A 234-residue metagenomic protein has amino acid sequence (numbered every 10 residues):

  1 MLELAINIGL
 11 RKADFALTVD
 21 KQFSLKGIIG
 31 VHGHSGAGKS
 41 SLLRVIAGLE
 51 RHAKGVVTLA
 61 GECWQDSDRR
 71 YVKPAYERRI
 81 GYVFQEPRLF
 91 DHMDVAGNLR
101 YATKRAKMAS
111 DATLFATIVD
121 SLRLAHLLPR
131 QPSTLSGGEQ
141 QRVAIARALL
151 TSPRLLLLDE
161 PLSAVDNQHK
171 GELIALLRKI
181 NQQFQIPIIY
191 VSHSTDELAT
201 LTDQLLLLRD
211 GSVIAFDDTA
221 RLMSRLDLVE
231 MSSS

Functional and structural regions predicted by a protein language model:
E62-S67, S110-L127, R178-K179: Conserved ABC ATPase "signature" region
W64-G81, R105, L226: ABC ATPase NBD coupling module
Q131-L135, E139: Conserved ABC ATPase signature
L150-R154: A short, proline-enriched helix->beta-strand linker immediately N-terminal to the Walker B motif in ABC-type P-loop
L156-E160: Catalytic Walker B motif of ABC-type/P-loop ATPase nucleotide-binding domains
Q185-V191: Conserved H-loop
